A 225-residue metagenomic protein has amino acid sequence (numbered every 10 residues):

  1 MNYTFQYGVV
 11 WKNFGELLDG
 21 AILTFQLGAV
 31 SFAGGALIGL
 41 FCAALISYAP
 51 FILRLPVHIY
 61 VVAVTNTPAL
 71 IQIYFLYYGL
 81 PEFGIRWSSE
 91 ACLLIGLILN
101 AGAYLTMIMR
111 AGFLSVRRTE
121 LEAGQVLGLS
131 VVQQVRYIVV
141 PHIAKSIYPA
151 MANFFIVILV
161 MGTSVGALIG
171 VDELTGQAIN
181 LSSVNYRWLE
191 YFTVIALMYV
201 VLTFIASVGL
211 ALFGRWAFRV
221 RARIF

Functional and structural regions predicted by a protein language model:
M1-F225: Transmembrane alpha-helices and adjacent helix-loop boundaries
